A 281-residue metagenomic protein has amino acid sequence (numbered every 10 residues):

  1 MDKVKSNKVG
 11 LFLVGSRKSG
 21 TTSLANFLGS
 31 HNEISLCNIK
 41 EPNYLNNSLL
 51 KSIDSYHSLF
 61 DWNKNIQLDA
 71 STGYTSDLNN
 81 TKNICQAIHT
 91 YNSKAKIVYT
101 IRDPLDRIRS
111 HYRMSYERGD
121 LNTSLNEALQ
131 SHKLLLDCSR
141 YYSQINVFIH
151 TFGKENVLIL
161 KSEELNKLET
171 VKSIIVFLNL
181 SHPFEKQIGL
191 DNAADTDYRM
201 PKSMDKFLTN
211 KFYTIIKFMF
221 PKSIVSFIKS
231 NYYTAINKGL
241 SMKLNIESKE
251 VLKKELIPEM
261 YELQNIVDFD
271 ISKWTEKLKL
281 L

Functional and structural regions predicted by a protein language model:
M1-D77, Y91, A95, S115-D120 (+1 more regions): PAPS-dependent sulfotransferase catalytic core
G20-T21, Y56, L68, I88 (+6 more regions): Generic structural signal for small/hydrophobic residues in well-ordered secondary structure, especially within
T22-S23, T75-L78, L105-S110, N166-V171 (+1 more regions): Short catalytic/ligand-binding loop motif for oxyanion handling, primarily in non-cytosolic enzymes, centered on
I39, S71-G73, R102, S162-E163 (+1 more regions): Histidine-centered beta-alpha loop that forms part of the nucleotide-sugar donor binding/catalytic region in diverse
S52, Y56, I84, Y141-I145 (+4 more regions): Alpha-helical packing segments of well-folded alpha/beta enzyme cores
S71-S76, N126-L136, K243-E250: Surface-exposed cleft-lining segments at the edges of enzyme active sites
Y91-S110: Conserved phosphate-donor/acceptor-positioning beta-strand/loop module used by diverse small-molecule
N146-E250, K254, F269-L281: The conserved 3'-phosphoadenosine-5'-phosphosulfate
